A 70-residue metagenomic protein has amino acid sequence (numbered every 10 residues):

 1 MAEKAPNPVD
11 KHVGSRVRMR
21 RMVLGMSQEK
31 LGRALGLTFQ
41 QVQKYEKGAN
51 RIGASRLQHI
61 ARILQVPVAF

Functional and structural regions predicted by a protein language model:
M1-H12: A detector for short, charged/polar N-terminal pre-domain segments
A5-P6, R16-V17, Y45-E46: A generic structural signal for short
S15-K30, A34, H59: Short basic helix-loop element that most often maps to the first helix and adjoining turn of HTH DNA-binding modules
L35-I52: Recognition helix of helix-turn-helix/homeodomain-like DNA-binding domains that insert into the DNA major groove
A49-R62: Short, basic-rich loop-to-helix N-cap that marks the start of a DNA-contacting helix
Q65-F70: Short C-terminal boundary/hinge segments that cap the last helix of small helical domains
